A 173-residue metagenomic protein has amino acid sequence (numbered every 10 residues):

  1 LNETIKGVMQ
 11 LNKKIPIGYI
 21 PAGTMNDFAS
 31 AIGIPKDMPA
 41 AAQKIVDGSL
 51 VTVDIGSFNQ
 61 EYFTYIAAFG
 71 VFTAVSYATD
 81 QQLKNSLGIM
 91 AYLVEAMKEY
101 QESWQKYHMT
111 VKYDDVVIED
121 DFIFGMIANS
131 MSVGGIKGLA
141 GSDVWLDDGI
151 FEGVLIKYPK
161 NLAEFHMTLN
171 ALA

Functional and structural regions predicted by a protein language model:
L1-N2, G134: Short glycine-rich, flexible loops that bind phosphorylated cofactors or substrates
N2-I127: Catalytic core of DAGKc-family lipid kinases
M9-Q10, D80-Q81, G141-V144, L169-L172: Short, solvent-exposed amphipathic alpha-helical segments in soluble enzyme and RNA/protein-processing domains
D47-G48, A96-Y107, D147-A173: Catalytic phosphate-donor-binding core of small-molecule kinases
T73-V75, E119-D121, S132-I136, N161-F165: Short acidic/glycine-rich loop or secondary-structure boundary segments that cap or lie
L83-M90, S132-K137, G141-L162: Gly/Ser/Thr-rich active-site loops/lids in small-molecule metabolic enzymes that frequently grip phosphoryl groups
